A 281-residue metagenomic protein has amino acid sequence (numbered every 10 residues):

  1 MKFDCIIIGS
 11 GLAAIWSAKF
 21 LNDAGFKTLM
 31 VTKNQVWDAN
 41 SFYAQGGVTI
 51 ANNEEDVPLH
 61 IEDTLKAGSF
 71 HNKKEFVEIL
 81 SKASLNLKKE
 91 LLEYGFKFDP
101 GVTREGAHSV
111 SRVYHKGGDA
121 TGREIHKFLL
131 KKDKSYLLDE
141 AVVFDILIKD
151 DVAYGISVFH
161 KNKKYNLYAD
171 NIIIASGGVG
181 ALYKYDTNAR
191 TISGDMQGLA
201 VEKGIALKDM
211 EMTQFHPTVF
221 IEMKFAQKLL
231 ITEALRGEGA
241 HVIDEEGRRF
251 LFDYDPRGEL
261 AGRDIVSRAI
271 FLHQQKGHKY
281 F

Functional and structural regions predicted by a protein language model:
C5-M30: N-terminal Rossmann-like FAD-binding beta1-loop-alpha1 element of flavoenzymes
G11-L12, Q35, V179-G180: Residue-level detector of alpha-helix initiation sites
D23-Q45: Glycine-rich FAD pyrophosphate-binding loop
V36, L199, I205-F281: An anion/pyrophosphate-binding glycine-rich loop and adjacent beta-alpha core in soluble alpha-beta enzymes
S41-F42, H71-E78, K88-R104, A206-D209 (+1 more regions): A short alpha-helix-loop-beta-strand transition element characteristic of N-terminal alpha/beta dinucleotide-binding
I50-L80: Glycine-rich active-site loop/strand segments that organize a redox cofactor
L92-K163, Y168, A175-S176, V219-M223 (+1 more regions): Conserved redox-cofactor binding core of oxidoreductases
I174-T187: Flavin (primarily FAD) binding-site architecture
